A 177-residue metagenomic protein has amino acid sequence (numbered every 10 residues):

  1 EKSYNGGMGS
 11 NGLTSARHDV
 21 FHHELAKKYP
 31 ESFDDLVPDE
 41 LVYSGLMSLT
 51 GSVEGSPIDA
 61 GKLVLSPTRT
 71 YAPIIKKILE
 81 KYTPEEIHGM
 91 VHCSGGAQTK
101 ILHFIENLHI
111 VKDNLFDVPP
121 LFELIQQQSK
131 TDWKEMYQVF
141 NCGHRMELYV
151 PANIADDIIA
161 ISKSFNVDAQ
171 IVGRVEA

Functional and structural regions predicted by a protein language model:
E1-A177: Helix-biased detector of long, well-ordered alpha-helical tracts
